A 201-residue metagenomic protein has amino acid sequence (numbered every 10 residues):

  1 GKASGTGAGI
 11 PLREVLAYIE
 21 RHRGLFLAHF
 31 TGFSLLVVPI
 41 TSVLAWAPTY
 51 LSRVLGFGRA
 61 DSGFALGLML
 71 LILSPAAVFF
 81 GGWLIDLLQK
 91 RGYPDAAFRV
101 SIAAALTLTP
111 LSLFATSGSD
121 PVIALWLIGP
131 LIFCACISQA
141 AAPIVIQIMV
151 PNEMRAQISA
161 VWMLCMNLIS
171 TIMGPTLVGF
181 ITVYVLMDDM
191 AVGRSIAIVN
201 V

Functional and structural regions predicted by a protein language model:
G1-H29, V54: Juxtamembrane intracellular "pre-TM" segments in multi-pass secondary transporters
H22-F79, A135-Q139, P143, S170-V178: Extracytoplasmic gate region of multi-pass secondary transporters
F30, G63-F64, I102, A156-V161 (+1 more regions): Conserved glycine-rich helix-kink/hinge and helix-boundary motifs of the Major Facilitator Superfamily
G58, A96-R99, F180-V201: A membrane-interface helix-boundary motif in multi-pass transporters
R59-D61, N152-W162, M190-G193: Loop-to-transmembrane helix entry/capping segments in MFS-fold secondary transporters and related SLC/MFSD carriers
A77-Y93, T182-V183: Helix-to-loop junctions at the C-terminal end of transmembrane segments in multipass secondary transporters
Q89-R91, I146-R155, L186-M187: Paired intracellular helix-loop junctions of major facilitator superfamily
P94-A142: C-terminal transmembrane helical hairpin of 12-TM major facilitator-type secondary transporters
